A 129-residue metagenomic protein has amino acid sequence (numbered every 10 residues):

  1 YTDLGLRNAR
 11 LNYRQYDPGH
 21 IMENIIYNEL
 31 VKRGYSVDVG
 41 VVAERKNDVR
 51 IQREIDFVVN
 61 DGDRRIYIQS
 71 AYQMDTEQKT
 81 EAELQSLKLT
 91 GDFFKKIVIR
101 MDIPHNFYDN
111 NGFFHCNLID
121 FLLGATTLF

Functional and structural regions predicted by a protein language model:
Y1-F129: A cross-kingdom feature that marks ATP-driven nucleic-acid transaction machinery
